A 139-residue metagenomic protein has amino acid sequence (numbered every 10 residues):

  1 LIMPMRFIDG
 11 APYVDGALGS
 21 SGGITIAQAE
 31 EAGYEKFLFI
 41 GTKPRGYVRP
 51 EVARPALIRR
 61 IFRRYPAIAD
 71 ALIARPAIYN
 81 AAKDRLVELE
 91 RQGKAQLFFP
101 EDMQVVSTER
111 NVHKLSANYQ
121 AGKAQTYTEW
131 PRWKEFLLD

Functional and structural regions predicted by a protein language model:
L1-D139: Patatin-like phospholipase
